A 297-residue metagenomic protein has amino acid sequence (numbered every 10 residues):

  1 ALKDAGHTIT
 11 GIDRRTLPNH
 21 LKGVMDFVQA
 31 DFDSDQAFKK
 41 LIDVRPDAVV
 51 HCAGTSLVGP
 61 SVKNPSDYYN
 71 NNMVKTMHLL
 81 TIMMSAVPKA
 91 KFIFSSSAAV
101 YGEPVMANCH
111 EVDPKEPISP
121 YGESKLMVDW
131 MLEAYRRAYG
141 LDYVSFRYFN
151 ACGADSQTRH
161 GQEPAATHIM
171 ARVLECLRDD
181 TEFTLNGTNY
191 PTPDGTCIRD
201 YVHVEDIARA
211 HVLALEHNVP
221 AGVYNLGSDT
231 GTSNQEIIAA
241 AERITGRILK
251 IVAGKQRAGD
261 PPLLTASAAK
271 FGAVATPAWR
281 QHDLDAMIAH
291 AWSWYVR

Functional and structural regions predicted by a protein language model:
A1-C152: N-terminal Rossmann-like NAD(P)+-binding domain of SDR-like oxidoreductases, especially those catalyzing
D4, L177-R297: C-terminal substrate-binding subdomain of Rossmann-fold SDR/epimerase-dehydratase oxidoreductases
L21-V24, V105-A107, D155-H160, C197-I198 (+1 more regions): Short aromatic-enriched loop/helix-cap "lid" or pocket-rim segments at secondary-structure transitions that line
V58-V62, A154-H160, P193-G195: A short acidic, helix-capping loop that chelates divalent metal ions and anchors anionic groups
Y69, I118-L126, H160-A171, D200-Y201 (+1 more regions): Short-chain dehydrogenase/reductase
L79, L132, V173, K270-G272: Structural element of the ATP-grasp superfamily
A107-K115, D155, T192, A268-G272: Short glycine/proline- and charge-enriched loop/turn segments that cap or connect secondary-structure elements
M127, M131, Y135, R172 (+2 more regions): Hydrophobic alpha-helix immediately C-terminal to the catalytic Tyr-X-X-X-Lys motif of short-chain
